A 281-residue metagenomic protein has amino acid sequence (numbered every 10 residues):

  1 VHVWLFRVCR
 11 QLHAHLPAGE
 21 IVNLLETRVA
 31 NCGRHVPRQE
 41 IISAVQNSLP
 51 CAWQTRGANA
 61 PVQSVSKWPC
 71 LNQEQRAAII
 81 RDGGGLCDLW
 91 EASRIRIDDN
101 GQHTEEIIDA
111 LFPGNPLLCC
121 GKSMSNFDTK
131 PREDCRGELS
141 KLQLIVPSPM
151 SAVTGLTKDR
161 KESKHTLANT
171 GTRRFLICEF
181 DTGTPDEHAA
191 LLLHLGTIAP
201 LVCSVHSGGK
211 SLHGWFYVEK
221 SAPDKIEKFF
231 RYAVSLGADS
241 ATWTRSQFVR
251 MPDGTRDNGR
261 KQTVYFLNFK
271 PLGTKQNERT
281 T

Functional and structural regions predicted by a protein language model:
V1, K164-T170, V202-S207: Short, flexible, solvent-exposed loop/turn segments with mixed acidic/basic and small polar residues
V1-Q73, R173-G196, S207-A238, D253-D257 (+1 more regions): Modules that initiate DNA replication and primer synthesis
V29, I108-L111, C135-L142, T157-R160 (+2 more regions): Hydrophobic, Leu/Ile/Phe/Ala-enriched alpha-helical segments that form helix-helix packing faces
W53-F175, Q247, T255, P271-T280: DNA replication initiation on ssDNA origins
G85, T197-H206: Short, glycine- and small/hydrophobic-rich beta-strand elements in well-ordered beta-sheets
V202-G209, S240-T244: Short beta-strand
S235-V249: Conserved short beta-strand edge segments in small beta-sheet-based binding/regulatory domains
T255-K270: Short, low-order "capping/linker" segments at domain edges
